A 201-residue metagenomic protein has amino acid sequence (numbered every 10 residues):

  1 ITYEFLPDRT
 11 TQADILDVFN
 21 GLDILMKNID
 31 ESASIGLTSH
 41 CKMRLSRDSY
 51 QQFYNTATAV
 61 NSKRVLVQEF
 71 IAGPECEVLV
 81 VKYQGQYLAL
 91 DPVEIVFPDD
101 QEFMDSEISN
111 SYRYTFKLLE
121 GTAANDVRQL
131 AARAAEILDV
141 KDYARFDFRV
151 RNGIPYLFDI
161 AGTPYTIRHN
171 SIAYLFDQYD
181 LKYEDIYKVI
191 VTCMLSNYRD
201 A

Functional and structural regions predicted by a protein language model:
I1-L66: Active-site nucleotide/adenylate-binding loops and adjacent lid/helix of ATP-dependent enzymes
G21-L22, K63, P74-C76, D142-A144: Short beta-strand or tight-loop elements that sit immediately N-terminal to catalytic metal-binding acidic residues
N28-D30, E94-V96, N110, A161-P164: Short, small-residue-rich loop/turn micro-motifs
A33-G36, Y114-T115, I167-I172: Short small-residue beta-strand/loop micro-motif enriched in glycine and branched aliphatics
S34, F97-Q101, P164-R168: A short local loop/turn or secondary-structure capping micro-motif enriched for an aromatic residue
L45-T122, V150, P155-Y156: Phosphate-binding site of ATP-dependent enzymes
G121-A201: ATP-dependent carboxylate activation and anion-phosphoryl transfer catalytic cores that bind Mg-ATP to form
